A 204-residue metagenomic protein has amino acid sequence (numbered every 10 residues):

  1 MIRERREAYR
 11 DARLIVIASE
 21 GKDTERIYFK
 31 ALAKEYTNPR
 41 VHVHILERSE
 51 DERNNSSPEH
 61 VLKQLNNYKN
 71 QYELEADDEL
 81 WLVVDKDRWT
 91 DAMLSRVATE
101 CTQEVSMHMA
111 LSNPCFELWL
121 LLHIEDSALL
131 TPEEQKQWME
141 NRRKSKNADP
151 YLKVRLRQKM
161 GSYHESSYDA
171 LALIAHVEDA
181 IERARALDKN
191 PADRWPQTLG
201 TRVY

Functional and structural regions predicted by a protein language model:
M1-A12, I27-D51, K69-W81, D85-Y204: C-terminal accessory helical subdomains adjacent to catalytic cores in phosphodiester- and nucleotide-handling enzymes
L14-A18: Conserved beta-strand elements of the Class I
S19-E20, V84: Conserved residues at beta->alpha junctions
G21-E25, R53-L62, T198-R202: Phosphate/oxyanion-binding active-site loops and adjacent basic polyanion-contact surfaces
K63-Y68: Alpha-helical scaffolding within the catalytic cores of extracellular/periplasmic polymer-degrading hydrolases
